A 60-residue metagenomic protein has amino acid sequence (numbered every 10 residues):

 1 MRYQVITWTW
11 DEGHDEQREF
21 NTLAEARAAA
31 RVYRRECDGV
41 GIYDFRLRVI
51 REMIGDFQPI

Functional and structural regions predicted by a protein language model:
M1-Y3, A26: Intrinsically disordered, low-complexity regions enriched in Ser/Pro/Gly/Gln/His and often acidic
Y3-W10: A short beta-strand micro-motif
I6, A28-A29: Intrinsically disordered, low-complexity boundary segments flanking structured domains
E12-A24: A short, exposed loop/beta-hairpin motif centered on an aromatic-Gly-Thr core
D15, R27, R34-I60: Short, mixed-charge low-complexity intrinsically disordered segments
T22, V32-R35: Short, charge- and proline-biased low-complexity linear segments that act as flexible interaction/docking motifs
